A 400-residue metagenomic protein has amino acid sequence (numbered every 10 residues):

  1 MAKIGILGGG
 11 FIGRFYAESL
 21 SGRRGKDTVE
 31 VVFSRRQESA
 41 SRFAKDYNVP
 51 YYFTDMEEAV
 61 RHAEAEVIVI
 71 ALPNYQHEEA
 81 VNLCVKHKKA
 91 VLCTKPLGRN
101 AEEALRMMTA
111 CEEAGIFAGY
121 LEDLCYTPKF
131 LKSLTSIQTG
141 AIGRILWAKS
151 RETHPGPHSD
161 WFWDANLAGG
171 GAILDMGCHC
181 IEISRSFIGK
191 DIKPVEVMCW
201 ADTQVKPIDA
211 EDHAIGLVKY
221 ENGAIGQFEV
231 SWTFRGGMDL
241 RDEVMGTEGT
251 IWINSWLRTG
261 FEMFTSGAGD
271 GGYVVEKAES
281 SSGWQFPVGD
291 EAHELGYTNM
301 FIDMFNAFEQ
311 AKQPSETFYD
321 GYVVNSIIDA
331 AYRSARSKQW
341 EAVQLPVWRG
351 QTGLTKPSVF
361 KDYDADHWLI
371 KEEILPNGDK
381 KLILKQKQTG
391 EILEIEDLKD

Functional and structural regions predicted by a protein language model:
M1-Y47, I395-K399: N-terminal Rossmann-like dinucleotide-binding module
G13, F53, C93, A118-Y120 (+2 more regions): Hydrophobic residues in well-ordered beta-strands that form the structural core
Y47-A110: Beta-loop-alpha module in the N-terminal Rossmann-like domain of NAD(P)-dependent dehydrogenases, especially those
F117, L124-I208, V218, K338: Predominantly a Rossmann-like dinucleotide-binding segment in NAD(P)-dependent oxidoreductases
C178, K206, E229-G237: Glycine-rich phosphate/pyrophosphate-binding beta-alpha loops
Y220, E243, E248-E316, E341 (+1 more regions): C-terminal glycine/acidic-rich active-site capping loop/insertion
